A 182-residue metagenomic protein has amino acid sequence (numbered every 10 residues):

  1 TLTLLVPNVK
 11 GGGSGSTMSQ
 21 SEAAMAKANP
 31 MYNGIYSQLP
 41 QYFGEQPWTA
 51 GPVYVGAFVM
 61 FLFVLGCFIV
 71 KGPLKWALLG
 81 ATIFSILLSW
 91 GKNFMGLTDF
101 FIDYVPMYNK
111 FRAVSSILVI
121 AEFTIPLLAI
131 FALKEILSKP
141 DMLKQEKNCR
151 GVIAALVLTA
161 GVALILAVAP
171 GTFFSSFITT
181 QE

Functional and structural regions predicted by a protein language model:
T1-L62, G66, G171-E182: Periplasmic/ER-lumenal interhelical loops and adjacent helix-loop junctions in multi-pass membrane proteins
A24-S37, P52, L62-K92, D141-A155: Membrane-interface helix-loop-helix junctions at transmembrane boundaries of multi-pass membrane enzymes, predominantly
P40-V53, F84-T124, Q145-E146, F173-E182: Membrane-helix boundary/interfacial segments in multi-pass membrane proteins
M60-C67, I125-L137: Transmembrane alpha-helical segments
I69-G72, M95, E135-M142, F173-F177: Juxtamembrane transmembrane-helix termini
T82, I86, F123, L127 (+2 more regions): Alpha-helical transmembrane spans of integral membrane proteins, capturing the lipid-embedded, hydrophobic core of TM
V152-E182: Transmembrane helical bundles and short interhelical boundary loops of multi-pass, membrane-embedded
